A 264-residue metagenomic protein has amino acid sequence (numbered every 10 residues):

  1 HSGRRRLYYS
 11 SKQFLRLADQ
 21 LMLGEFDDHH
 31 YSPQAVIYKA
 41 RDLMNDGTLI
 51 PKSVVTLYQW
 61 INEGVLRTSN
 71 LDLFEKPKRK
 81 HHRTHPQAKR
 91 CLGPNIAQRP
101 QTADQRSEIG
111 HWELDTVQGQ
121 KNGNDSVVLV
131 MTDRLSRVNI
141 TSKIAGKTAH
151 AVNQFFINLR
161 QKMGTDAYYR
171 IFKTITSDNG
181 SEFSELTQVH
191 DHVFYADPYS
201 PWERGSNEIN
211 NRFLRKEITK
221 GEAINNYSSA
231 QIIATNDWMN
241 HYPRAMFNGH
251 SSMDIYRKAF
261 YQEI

Functional and structural regions predicted by a protein language model:
H1-I209, F213-A223, S228, A234-D237 (+3 more regions): Secondary-structure boundary/capping micro-motif
